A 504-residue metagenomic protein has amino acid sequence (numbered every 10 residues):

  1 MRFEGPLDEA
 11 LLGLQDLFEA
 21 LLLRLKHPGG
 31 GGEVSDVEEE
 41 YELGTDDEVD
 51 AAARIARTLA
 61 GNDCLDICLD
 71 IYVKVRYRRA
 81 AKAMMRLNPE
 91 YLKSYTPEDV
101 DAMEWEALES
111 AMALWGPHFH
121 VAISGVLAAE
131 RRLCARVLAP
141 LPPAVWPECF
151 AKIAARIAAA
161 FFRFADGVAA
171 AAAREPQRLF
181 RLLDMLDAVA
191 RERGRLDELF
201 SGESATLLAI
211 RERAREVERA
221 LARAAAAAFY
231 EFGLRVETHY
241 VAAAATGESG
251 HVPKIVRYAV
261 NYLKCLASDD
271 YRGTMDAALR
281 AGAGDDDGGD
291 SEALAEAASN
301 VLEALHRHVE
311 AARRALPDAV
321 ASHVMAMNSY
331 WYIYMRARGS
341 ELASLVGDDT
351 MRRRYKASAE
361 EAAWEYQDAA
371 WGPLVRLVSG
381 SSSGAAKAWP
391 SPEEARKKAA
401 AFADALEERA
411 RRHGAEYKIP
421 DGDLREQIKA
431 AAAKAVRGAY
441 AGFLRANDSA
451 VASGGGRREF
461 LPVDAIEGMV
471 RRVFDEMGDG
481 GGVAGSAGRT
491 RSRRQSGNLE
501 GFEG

Functional and structural regions predicted by a protein language model:
M1-R163, P176-L179, L183-L186, M469-G504: Eukaryotic N-terminal, low-complexity and coiled-coil-prone scaffolding/targeting segments of large membrane-traffic
M1-R24, V49, V100-E104, A295-H306 (+3 more regions): Long C-terminal extensions of eukaryotic subunits of large macromolecular complexes
E19, C64, V73, S124 (+5 more regions): Residue-level marker of positions within ordered structural domains that often coincide with functionally constrained
L21, L25-G29, D66-I71, R79-S94 (+16 more regions): Short, flexible/disordered secondary-structure transition segments
E39, L43, I55-L59, E106 (+5 more regions): Generic amphipathic alpha-helical segments used as scaffolds and interaction surfaces in large, multi-domain proteins
E48, G61, V73, R178 (+9 more regions): Active-site-proximal structural scaffolding
P97-A343, A439-N447: Extended alpha-helical solenoid scaffold regions that build the rod-like backbones of large eukaryotic assemblies
